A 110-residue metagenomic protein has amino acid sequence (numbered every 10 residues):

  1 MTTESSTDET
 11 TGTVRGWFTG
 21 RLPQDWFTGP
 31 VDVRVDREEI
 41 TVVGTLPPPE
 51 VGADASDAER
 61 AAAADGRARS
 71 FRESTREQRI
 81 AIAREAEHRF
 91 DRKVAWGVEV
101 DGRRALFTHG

Functional and structural regions predicted by a protein language model:
T2-G12, V33, R37-E38, A55 (+2 more regions): Intrinsic low-complexity, intrinsically disordered or marginally ordered coil/linker segments
T2-V31, I82: N-proximal, solvent-exposed amphipathic alpha-helical segments enriched in charged/polar residues
T10-T11, R67-T75, G110: Charged, low-complexity, helix-prone segments enriched in Lys/Glu/Asp/Gln
Q24, P47-V51, S70-T75, I80-H88: Predominantly single-stranded RNA-binding modules in RNA-associated proteins
Q24-V51: Short edge beta-strands and adjacent turn/loop segments
V51-G52, L106: Short acidic/glycine-rich loop or secondary-structure boundary segments that cap or lie
A53-S70: A solvent-exposed, charged loop/short amphipathic helix patch at secondary-structure junctions
R76-G110: Short basic alpha-helical hairpin corresponding to helix-turn-helix/winged-helix-like nucleic-acid-binding
